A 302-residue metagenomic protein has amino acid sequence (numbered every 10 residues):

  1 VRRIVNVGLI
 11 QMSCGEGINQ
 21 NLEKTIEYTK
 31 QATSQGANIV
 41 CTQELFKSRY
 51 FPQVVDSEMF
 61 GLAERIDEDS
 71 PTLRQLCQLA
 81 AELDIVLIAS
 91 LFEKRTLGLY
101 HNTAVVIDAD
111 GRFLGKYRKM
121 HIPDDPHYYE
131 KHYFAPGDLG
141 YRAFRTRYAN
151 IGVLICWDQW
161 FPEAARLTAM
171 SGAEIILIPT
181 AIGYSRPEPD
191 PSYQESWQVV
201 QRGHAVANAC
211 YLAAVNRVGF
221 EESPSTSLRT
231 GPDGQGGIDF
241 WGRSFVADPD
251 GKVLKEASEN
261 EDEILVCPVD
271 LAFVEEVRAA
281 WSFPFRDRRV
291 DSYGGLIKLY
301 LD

Functional and structural regions predicted by a protein language model:
V1-G15: Short beta-strand segments enriched in small/hydrophobic residues
V7, N21, T29-E58, A80 (+6 more regions): Active-site beta-strand/loop signature of hydrolases that rely on acidic residues for catalysis
V7, V106-L114, F245-L254: Short, glycine-anchored, charge-dense loop/turn motifs used at functional sites
V55-D69: A charged helix-plus-loop insertion that forms the helical arch/lid used to bind and gate nucleic-acid substrates
E64-E68, Q78, K94-G203, A279-A280: Active-site catalytic loop in hydrolytic enzyme cores
D67-I88, C156-I264: CN hydrolase (nitrilase-like) catalytic-core segments centered on the catalytic cysteine and neighboring Lys/Glu
R95, H132-F134, G234-G237, F285: Short Gly/Pro-enriched turn/cap motifs at secondary-structure boundaries
F273-D302: A conserved C-terminal secondary-structure "cap"
